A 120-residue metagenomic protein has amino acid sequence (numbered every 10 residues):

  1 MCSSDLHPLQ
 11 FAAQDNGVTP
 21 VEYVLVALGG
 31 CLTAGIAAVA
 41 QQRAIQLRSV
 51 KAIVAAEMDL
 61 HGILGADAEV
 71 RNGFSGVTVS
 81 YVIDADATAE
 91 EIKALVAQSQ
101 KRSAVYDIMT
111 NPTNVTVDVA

Functional and structural regions predicted by a protein language model:
C2-S3: Short, small-residue-biased leader/transition segments that mark boundaries at the very start of proteins
H7-G17, G76-I83: A short small-residue
T19-Q41, I45-S49: Mid-length scaffold segments of soluble, non-membrane domains
Q42, A66-R71, V105-Y106: A generic local secondary-structure boundary/capping motif
L47, F74-G76, P112: A general secondary-structure signal for short beta-strands and their flanking turns/coil in non-transmembrane regions
R48-A56, D118: Beta-strand segments within the central parallel beta-sheet cores of soluble alpha/beta enzyme folds
G62-Y81: A structural-propensity feature for long, helix-poor, extended segments
Y81-A120: Mixed-charge, glycine-accented linear interaction segment located at domain edges/termini
